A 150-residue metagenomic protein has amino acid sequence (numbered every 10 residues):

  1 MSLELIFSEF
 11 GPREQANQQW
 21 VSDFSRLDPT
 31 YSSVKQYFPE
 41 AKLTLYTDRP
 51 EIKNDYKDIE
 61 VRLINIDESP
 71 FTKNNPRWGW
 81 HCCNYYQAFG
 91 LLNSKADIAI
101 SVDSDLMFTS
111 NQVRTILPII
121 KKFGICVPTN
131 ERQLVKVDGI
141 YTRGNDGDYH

Functional and structural regions predicted by a protein language model:
M1-K73, S94-K95: N-terminal anchoring/stem segment of glycosyltransferases
T30, Y85-Q87, I116: A general structural detector for well-ordered alpha-helical segments in enzyme core domains, enriched
P70-Y85: A short, glycine-/small-residue-rich helix N-cap motif at loop->alpha-helix starts within glycosyltransferase
G90-L92: Short amphipathic alpha-helix with an adjacent loop that forms part of the alpha/beta core around
A99: Short aromatic/hydrophobic "clamp" motif used to bind/position activated sugar donors
D103-M107: The conserved acidic donor/metal-binding loop of glycosyltransferases
F108-G144: Conserved donor-nucleotide/metal-binding helix-loop-beta segment in metal-dependent transferases, i.e., the alpha-helix
D146-H150: Catalytic core and acceptor-binding pocket of nucleotide-sugar-dependent glycosyltransferases
